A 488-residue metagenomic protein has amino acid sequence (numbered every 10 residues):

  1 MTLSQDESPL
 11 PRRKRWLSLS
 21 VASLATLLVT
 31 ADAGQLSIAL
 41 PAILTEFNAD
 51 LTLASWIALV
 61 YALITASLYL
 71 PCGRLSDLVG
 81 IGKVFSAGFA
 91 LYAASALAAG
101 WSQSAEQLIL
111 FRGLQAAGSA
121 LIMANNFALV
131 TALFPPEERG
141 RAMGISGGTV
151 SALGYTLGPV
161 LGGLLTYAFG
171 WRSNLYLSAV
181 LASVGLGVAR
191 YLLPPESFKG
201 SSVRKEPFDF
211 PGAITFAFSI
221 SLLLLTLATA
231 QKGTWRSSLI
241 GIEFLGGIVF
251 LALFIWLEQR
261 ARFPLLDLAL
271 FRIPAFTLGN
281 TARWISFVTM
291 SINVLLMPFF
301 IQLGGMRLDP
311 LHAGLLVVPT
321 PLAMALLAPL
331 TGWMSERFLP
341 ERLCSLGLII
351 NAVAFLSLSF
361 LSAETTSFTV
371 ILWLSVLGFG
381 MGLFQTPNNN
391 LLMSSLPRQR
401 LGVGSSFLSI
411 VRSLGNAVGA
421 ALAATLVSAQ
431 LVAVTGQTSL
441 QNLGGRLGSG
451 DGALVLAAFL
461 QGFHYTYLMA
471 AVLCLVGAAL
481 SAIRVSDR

Functional and structural regions predicted by a protein language model:
M1-K14, G200-K205, S449-L454, R484-R488: Intrinsic disorder in cytosolic terminal tails and internal cytosolic loops of multi-pass membrane transporters
T2-P195, T331, F338, L346 (+2 more regions): Transmembrane-helix bundle of Major Facilitator Superfamily
R15-A22, F85, Y92, L108 (+6 more regions): Hydrophobic alpha-helix/TM-entry signal in multi-pass membrane transporters
L19-L27, L36-I38, S238-G246, F250 (+2 more regions): 12-transmembrane solute porter fold
L28-A39, I64-S67, I81, A217 (+3 more regions): Short helix-kink/termination motifs in transmembrane helices of multi-pass secondary transporters
N48, L78, W101-S102, L133-P136 (+9 more regions): Helix-loop interface residues and adjacent transmembrane-helix termini in multi-pass membrane transporters, primarily
G148-F169, L225, L414-V434: A gly/Pro-rich, aromatic-decorated transmembrane alpha-helix motif that marks the paired, flexible gating helices
Y167-T289, D309, A471: Hydrophobic transmembrane-helix bundles of small-molecule transporters
